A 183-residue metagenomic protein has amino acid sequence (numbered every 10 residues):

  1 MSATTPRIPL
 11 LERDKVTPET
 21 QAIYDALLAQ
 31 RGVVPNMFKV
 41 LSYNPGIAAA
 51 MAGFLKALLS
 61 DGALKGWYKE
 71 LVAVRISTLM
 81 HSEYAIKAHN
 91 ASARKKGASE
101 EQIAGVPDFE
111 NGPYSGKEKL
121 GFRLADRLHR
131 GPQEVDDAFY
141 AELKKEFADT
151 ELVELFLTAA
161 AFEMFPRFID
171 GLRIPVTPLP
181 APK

Functional and structural regions predicted by a protein language model:
M1-K183: Hydrophobic alpha-helical segments
